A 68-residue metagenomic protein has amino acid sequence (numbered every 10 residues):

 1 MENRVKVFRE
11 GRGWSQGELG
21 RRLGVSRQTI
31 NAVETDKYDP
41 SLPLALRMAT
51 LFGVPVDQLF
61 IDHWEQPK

Functional and structural regions predicted by a protein language model:
N3-R22: Short basic helix-loop element that most often maps to the first helix and adjoining turn of HTH DNA-binding modules
V25-Y38: Recognition helix of helix-turn-helix/homeodomain-like DNA-binding domains that insert into the DNA major groove
K37-R47, E65: Short, basic-rich loop-to-helix N-cap that marks the start of a DNA-contacting helix
P43-Q58: DNA major-groove recognition helix of helix-turn-helix/homeodomain DNA-binding modules
T50, F60-K68: Short, charged recognition helix plus adjacent turn of helix-turn-helix-like nucleic-acid-binding domains
